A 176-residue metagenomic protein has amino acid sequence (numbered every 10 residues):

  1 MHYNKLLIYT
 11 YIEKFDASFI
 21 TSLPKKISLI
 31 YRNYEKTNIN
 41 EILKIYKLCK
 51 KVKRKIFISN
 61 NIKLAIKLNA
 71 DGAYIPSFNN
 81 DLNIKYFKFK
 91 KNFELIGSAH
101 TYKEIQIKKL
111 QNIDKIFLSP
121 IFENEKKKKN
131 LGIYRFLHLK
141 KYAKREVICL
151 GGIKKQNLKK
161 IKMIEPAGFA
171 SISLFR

Functional and structural regions predicted by a protein language model:
M1: Catalytic phosphate/metal-binding cores of nucleic-acid and nucleotide-processing enzymes, i.e., regions that mediate
N4-T10, I27-Y31, I56-I58, A73-I75 (+4 more regions): Hydrophobic faces of well-ordered beta-strands that scaffold small-molecule active sites in alpha/beta enzyme cores
T10-L23, N60-K63, H100-I107, K154-K159: Short, acidic/polar
A17, T21-P24, S28-K88: N-terminal active-site wall of soluble small-molecule enzyme domains
L23-K26, L68, Q111, Y142 (+1 more regions): Structural motif
I42-I58, N80, K85-T101, K129-K154: Alpha-helix-loop-beta-strand connector modules within alpha/beta enzyme cores
K67-N79, F93-H138: Glycine/Thr-rich beta-alpha phosphate-binding loop at enzyme active sites
A73-F87, F117-N130, G152-R176: Glycine-rich phosphate-binding active-site loops on the catalytic face of alpha/beta enzymes
